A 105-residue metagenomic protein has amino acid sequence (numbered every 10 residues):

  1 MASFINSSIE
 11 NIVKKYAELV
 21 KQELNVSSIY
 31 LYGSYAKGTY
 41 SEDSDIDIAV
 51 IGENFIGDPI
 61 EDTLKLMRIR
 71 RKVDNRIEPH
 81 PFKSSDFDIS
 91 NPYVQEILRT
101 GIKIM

Functional and structural regions predicted by a protein language model:
M1-S28, K37-E42, E53-M105: Catalytic core of pol beta-like nucleotidyltransferases
S34: P-loop (Walker A) phosphate-binding loop of NTP-binding proteins
S44-I46: Short glycine- and acidic-residue-rich catalytic loops of nucleotidyl-transferase/cyclase enzymes
A49-I51: Short hydrophobic/aromatic beta-strand micro-patches that form the beta-sheet surface supporting nucleotide- or nucleic
